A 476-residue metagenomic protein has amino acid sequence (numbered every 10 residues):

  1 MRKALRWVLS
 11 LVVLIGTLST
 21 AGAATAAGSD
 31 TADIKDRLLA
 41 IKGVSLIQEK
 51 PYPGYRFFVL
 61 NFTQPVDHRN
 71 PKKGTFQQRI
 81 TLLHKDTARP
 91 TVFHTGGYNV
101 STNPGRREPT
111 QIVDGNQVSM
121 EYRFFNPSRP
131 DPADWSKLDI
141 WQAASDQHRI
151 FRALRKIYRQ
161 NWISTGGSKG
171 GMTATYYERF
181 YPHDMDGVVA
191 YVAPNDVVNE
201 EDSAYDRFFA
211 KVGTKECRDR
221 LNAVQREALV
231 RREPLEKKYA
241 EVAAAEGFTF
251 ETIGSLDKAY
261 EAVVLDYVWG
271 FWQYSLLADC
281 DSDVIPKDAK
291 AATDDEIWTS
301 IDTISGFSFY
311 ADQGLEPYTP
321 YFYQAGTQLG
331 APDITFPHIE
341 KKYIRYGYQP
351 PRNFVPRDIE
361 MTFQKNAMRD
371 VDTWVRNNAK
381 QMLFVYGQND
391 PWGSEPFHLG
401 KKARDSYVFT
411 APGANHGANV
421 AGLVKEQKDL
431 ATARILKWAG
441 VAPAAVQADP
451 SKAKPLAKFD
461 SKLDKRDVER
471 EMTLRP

Functional and structural regions predicted by a protein language model:
R2-W7, A24-N116, V424-K428, T432-P476: Catalytic-loop region of hydrolases
N61, D67-A143, I163, R357-N378 (+2 more regions): N-terminal cap/lid subdomain of alpha/beta-hydrolase-fold enzymes
K137-K156: Alpha/beta-hydrolase active-site loop
Y158-S168: Alpha/beta-hydrolase fold nucleophile elbow
G166-Y176: Glycine-rich nucleophile elbow surrounding the catalytic serine of serine-hydrolase chemistry
D184-F250: A catalytic-pocket lid/entrance helix-loop region that shapes and gates access to the active site across common
A240-N366: Alpha/beta-hydrolase fold active-site neighborhood
F384-Y386: Short beta-strand/loop motif that positions the catalytic acidic residue of the alpha/beta-hydrolase fold
